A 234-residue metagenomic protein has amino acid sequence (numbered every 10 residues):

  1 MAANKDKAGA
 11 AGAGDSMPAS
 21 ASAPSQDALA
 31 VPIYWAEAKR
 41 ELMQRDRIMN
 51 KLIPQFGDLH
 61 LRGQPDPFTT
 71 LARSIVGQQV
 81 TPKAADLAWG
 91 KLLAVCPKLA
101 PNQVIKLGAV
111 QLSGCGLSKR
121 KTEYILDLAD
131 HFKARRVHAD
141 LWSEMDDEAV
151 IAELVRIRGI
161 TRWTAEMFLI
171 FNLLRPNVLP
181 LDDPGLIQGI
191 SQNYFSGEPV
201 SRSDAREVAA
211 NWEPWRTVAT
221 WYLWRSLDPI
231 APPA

Functional and structural regions predicted by a protein language model:
M1-L59, E123, S143, D147-E148 (+1 more regions): C-terminal accessory module of base-excision DNA glycosylases/AP lyases that mediates lesion recognition and DNA
L29, I48, L52, V80-T81 (+2 more regions): Alpha-helical ds-nucleic-acid-binding substructure associated with the helix-hairpin-helix region of base-excision DNA
D66-T70: Short, contiguous, helix-prone interaction/anchoring segments in small proteins
L71-R73, L112, A209: Amphipathic alpha-helical segments that form the core helices of the histone-fold
A72, I125-L128, I190: Buried hydrophobic packing segments
